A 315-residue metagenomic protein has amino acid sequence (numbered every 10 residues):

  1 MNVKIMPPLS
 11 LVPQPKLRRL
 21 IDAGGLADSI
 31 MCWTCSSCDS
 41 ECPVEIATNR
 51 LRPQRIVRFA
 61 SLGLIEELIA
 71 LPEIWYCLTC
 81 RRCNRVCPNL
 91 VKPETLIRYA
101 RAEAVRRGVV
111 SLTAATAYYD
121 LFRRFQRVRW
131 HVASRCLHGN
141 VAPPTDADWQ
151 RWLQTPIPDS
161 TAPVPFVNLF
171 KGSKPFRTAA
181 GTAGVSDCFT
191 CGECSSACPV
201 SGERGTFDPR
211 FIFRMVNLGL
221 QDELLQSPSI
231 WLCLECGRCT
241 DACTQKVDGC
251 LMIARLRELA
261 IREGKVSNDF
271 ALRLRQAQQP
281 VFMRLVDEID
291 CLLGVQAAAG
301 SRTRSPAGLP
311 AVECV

Functional and structural regions predicted by a protein language model:
M1-I65, Y76, R85, L90-Q221 (+1 more regions): Non-ligating segments of multi-cofactor redox enzymes
L64-I74, Q221-I230: Short linker/helix segments within small regulatory modules
T79-R81, G237: Compact, basic/aliphatic-enriched, mixed alpha/beta core segments that act as assembly/interaction modules in small
C243: Conserved Radical SAM active-site core
